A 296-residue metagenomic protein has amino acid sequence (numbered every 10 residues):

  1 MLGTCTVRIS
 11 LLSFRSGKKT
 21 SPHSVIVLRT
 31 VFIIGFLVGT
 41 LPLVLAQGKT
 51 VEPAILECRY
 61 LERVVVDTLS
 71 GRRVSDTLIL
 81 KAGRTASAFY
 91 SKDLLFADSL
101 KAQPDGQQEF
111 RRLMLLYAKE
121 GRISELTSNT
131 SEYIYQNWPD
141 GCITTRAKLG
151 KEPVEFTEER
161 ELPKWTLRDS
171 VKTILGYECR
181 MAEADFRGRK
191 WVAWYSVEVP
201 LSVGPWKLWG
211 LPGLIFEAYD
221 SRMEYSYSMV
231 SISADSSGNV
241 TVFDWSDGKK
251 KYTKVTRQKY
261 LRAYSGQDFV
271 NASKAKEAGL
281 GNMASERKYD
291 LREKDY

Functional and structural regions predicted by a protein language model:
M1-P53: Bacterial Sec-dependent N-terminal signal peptides
L12-F14, F32, F36, L45 (+5 more regions): Generic detector of intrinsically disordered, low-complexity, polar/charged segments
I34, Y60, A182-A184: Short beta-strand element of the conserved SAM-dependent methyltransferase core
Q47-P163, R168-V171, E178, V192 (+1 more regions): Extracellular or lumenal secretory-pathway regions
I174-L175, F186: Structural motif
R180-F243: Gly/Pro-enriched, hydrophobic low-complexity segments that function as extracytoplasmic propeptides/linkers
